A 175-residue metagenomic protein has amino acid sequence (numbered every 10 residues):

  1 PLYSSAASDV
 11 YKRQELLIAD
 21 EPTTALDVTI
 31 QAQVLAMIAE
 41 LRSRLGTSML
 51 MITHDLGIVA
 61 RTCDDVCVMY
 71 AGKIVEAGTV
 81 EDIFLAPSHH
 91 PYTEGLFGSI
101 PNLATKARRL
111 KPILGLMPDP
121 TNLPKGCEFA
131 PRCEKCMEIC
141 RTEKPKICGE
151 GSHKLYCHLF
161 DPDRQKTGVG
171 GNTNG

Functional and structural regions predicted by a protein language model:
P1-Y11: Single conserved hydrophobic/aromatic residue that forms the stacking wall/gate of nucleotide- or nucleobase-binding
S8-D9, Q33, E40, R44 (+2 more regions): Conserved alpha-helical segment in the helical subdomain of ABC-type ATPase nucleotide-binding domains
Y11-R13, C63: Hydrophobic/aromatic position at a conserved helix-loop-beta junction within ABC-family ATPase nucleotide-binding
Q14-E15, L26: The start of beta-strands in P-loop NTPase/AAA+ ATPase cores
L17-D20: Catalytic Walker B motif of ABC-type/P-loop ATPase nucleotide-binding domains
P22, L26, I30-R108: P-loop NTP-binding/switch modules centered on Walker-like glycine-rich loops
T79-N172: Short catalytic/signature loops enriched in Gly
